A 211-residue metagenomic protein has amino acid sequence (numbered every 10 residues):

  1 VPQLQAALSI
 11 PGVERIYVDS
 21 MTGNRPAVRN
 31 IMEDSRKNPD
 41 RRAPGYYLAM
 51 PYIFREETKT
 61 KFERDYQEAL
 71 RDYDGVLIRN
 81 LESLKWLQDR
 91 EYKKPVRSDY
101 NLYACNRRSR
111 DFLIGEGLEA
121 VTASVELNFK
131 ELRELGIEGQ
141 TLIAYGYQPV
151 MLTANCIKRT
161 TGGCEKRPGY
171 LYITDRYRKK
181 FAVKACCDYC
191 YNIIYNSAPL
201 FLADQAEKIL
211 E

Functional and structural regions predicted by a protein language model:
V1-F112, E116-E211: Active-site pocket-lining/capping segments in soluble small-molecule metabolic enzymes
